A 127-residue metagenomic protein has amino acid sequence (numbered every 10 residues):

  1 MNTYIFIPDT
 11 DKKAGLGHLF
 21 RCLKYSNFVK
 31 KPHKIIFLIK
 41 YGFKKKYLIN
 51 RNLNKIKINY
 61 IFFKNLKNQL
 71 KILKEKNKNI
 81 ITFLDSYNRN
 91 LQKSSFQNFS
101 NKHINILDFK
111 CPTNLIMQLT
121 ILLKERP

Functional and structural regions predicted by a protein language model:
M1-I5: Extreme N-terminal starter segment of soluble prokaryotic enzymes
F6-F28, L38-P127: Active-site and donor-binding regions of nucleotide-sugar-utilizing enzymes
